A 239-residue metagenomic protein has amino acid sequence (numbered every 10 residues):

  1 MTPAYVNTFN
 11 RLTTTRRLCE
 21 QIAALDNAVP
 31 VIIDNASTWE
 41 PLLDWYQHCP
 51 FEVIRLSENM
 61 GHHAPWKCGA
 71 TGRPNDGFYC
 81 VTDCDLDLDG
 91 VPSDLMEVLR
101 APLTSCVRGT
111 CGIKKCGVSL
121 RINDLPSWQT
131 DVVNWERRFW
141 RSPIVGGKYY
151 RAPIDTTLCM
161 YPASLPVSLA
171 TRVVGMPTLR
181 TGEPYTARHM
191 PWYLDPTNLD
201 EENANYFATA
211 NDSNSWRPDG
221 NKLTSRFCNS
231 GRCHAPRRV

Functional and structural regions predicted by a protein language model:
M1-E20: N-proximal low-complexity "stem/linker" segments adjacent to membrane-targeting elements
E20-V29: Short, acidic, metal-binding catalytic loop of nucleotide-sugar glycosyltransferases
P30-V31, C116: Hydrophobic/aromatic residues located in beta-strands of well-ordered beta-sheets within soluble catalytic
I33-L43: A conserved acidic beta->alpha catalytic loop
Y46-A64: Conserved donor nucleotide-binding strand/loop of the catalytic core
G61-G72, D87-V174: Conserved catalytic core of nucleotide-sugar-dependent glycosyltransferases
N75-D89: Short beta-strand-to-loop acidic/aromatic patch adjacent to the donor-nucleotide binding site
D131-V132, E136-V239: C-terminal catalytic/acceptor-binding lobe
